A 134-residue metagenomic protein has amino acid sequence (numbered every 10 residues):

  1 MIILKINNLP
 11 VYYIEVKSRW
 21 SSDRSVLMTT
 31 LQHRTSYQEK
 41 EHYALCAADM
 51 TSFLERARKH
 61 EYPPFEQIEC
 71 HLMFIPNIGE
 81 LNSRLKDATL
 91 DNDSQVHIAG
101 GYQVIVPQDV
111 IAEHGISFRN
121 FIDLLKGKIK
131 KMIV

Functional and structural regions predicted by a protein language model:
M1-L4, Y12-S18: Conserved catalytic cores of phosphodiester-cleaving nucleases, focusing on short active-site segments
K5, K17, K40, K59 (+2 more regions): Context-gated lysine
L9, V16-E80: Catalytic cores of nucleic-acid endonucleases
S22, I78-V134: Non-catalytic C-terminal interaction segments of nucleic acid-processing enzymes
